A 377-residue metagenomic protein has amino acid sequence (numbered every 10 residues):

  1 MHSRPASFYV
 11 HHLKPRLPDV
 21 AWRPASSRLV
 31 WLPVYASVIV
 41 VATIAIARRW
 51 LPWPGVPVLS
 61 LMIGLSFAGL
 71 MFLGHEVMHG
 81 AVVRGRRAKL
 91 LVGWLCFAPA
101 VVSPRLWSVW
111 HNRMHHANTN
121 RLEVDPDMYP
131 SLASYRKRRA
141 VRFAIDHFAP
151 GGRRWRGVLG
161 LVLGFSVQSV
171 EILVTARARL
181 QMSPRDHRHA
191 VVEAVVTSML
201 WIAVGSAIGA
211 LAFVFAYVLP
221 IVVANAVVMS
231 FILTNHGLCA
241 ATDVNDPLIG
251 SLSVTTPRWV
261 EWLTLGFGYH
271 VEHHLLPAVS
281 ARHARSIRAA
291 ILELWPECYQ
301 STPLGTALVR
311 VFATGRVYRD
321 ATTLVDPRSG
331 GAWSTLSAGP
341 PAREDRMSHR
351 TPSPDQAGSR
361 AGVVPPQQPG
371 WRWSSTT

Functional and structural regions predicted by a protein language model:
M1-G64, A98-F215, A281-T377: Non-catalytic, topology-defining segments of multipass membrane proteins
R48-L73, L91, L95-R105, I221-N225 (+1 more regions): Membrane-embedded alpha-helical segments that form the functional core of polytopic membrane enzymes, especially those
R49-W50, V82-R86, S206, S253-T256: Helix-boundary and loop/linker segments of multi-pass membrane transporters
L65-G74, S103-W107, F165-I172, Y217-N245 (+1 more regions): Transmembrane alpha-helical segments that form the membrane-embedded catalytic/substrate-channel core of multi-pass
M71-H79, W107-N120, F231-A240, L265-A281: Histidine-centered catalytic micro-motifs
L73-V92, E123-Y129: Aspartate-rich (DDxxD/NDxxD/DxxxD) Mg2+/diphosphate-binding motifs and their adjoining helix-loop segments
V83-L91, W107, V222, H283: Short acidic-hydrophobic sequence patches enriched in Asp/Glu that either
N235, C239-P257, E261: Flexible internal linker/loop segments at domain or repeat junctions
